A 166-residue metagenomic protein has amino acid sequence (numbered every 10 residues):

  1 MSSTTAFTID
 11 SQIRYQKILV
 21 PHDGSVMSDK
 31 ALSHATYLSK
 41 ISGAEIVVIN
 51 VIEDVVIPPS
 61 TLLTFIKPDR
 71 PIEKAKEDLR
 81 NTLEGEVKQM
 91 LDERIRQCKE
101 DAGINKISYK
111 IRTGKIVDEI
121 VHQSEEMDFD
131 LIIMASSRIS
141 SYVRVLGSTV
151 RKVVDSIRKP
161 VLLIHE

Functional and structural regions predicted by a protein language model:
M1-I13, E93-I132: Structural beta-alpha unit
I9-K74: Small/aliphatic-rich secondary-structure junction motif
V47-I49, S108-R112, L162: General small-molecule cofactor/ligand-binding pocket signal
L63-K67, E126-D128, V150-K152: Short, hinge-like loop/turn segments at secondary-structure boundaries
D69-Q89: A short acidic, glycine-rich active-site loop that binds or catalyzes chemistry on phosphate/adenosine moieties
L131-D155: Glycine-rich, Arg-bearing micro-motifs that act as flexible, cationic patches
K159-E166: Short, flexible loop segments at boundaries between secondary-structure elements
